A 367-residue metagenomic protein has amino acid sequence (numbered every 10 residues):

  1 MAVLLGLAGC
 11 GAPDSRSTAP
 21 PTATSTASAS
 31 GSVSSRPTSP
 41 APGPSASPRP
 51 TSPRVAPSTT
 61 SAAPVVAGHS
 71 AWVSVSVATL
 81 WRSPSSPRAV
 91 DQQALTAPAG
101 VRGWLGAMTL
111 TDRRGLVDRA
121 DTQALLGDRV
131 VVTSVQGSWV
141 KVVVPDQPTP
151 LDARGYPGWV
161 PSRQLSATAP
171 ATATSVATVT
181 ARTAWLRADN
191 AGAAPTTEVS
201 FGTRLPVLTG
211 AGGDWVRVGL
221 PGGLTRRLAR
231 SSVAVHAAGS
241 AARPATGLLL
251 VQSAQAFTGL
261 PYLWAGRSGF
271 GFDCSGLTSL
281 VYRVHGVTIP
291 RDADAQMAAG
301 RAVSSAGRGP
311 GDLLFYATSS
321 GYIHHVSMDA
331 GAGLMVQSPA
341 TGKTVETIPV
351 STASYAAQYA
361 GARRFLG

Functional and structural regions predicted by a protein language model:
G6-G9: C-terminal motif of bacterial Sec signal peptides marking the signal peptidase cleavage site
G11-R16, P20-A23, A27, G31 (+11 more regions): Boundary regions of SH3-family modules and the immediately adjacent low-complexity/disordered segments in eukaryotic
P20-P21, G192-A194, R301-A302, A330-G367: Aromatic- and glycine-rich peptidoglycan recognition patches
G127, T196, S200-L205, G311: Loop/turn positions that initiate beta-strands
V135, G210, Y316-S319: Short, surface-exposed secondary-structure boundary micro-motifs
A254, A265-H285: Active-site nucleophilic cysteine motif
V287-T344: ...with weaker cross-activation on analogous glycine-rich loops/strands in unrelated enzymes
